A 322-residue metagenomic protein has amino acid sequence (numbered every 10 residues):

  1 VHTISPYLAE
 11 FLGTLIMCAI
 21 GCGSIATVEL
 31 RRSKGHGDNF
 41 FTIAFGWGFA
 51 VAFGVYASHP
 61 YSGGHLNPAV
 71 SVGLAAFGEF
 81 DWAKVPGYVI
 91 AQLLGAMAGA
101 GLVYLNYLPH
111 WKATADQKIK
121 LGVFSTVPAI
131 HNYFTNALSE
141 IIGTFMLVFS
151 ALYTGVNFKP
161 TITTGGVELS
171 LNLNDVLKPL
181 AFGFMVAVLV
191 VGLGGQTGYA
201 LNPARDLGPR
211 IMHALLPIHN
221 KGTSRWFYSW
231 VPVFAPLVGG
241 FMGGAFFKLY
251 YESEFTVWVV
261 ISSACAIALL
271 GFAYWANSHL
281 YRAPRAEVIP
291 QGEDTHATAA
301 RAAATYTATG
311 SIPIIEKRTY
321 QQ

Functional and structural regions predicted by a protein language model:
V1-Q322: Membrane-interface helix-loop junctions and terminal tails of multi-pass membrane proteins
